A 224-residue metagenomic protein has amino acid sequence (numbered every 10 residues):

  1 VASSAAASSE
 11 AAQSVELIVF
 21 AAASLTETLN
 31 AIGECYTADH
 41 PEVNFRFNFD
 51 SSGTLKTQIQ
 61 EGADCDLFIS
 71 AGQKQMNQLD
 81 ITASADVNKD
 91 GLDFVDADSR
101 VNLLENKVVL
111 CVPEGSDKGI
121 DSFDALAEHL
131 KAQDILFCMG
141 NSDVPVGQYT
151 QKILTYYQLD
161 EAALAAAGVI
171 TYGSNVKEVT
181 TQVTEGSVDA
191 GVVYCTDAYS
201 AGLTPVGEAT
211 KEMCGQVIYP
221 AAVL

Functional and structural regions predicted by a protein language model:
A2, A6-A7, A11-A38, N44 (+6 more regions): Exported/periplasmic ABC-transporter solute-binding proteins
E42-V43, C65: Short, well-ordered coil loops that connect the C-terminus of an alpha-helix to the N-terminus of a beta-strand
K56, G62-G91, A97-N102: Short beta-strand-centered segments that line the small-molecule binding cleft or hinge of alpha/beta clamshell
